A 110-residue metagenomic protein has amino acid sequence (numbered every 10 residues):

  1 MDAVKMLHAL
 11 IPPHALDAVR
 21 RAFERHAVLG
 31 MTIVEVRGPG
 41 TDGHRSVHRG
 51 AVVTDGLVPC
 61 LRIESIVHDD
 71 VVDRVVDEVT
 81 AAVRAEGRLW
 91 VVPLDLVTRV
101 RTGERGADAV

Functional and structural regions predicted by a protein language model:
M1-V110: Positively charged, small/polar-rich N-terminal and surface patches that mediate targeting and assembly and bind
